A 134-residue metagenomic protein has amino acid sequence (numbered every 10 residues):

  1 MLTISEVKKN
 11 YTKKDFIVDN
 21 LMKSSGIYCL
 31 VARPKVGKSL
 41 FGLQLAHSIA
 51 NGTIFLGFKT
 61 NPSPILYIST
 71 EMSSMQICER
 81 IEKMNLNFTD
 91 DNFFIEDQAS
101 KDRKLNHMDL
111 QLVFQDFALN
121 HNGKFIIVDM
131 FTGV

Functional and structural regions predicted by a protein language model:
M1-L2: Charged, amphipathic alpha-helical linker segments immediately N-terminal to NTP-binding catalytic cores
S5, K13, I17-V18, K23 (+3 more regions): Conserved inter-motif catalytic segment of the P-loop NTP-binding fold
I27-C29: Walker A (P-loop) ATP-phosphate-binding motif of ABC ATPase nucleotide-binding domains
G37: Conserved glycine(s) of the Walker
F41, L45: Hydrophobic positions on the alpha1 helix immediately C-terminal to the Walker A/P-loop
A50: Gly/Ala-rich phosphate-binding loop of Rossmann-like dinucleotide-binding domains, activating on the conserved
